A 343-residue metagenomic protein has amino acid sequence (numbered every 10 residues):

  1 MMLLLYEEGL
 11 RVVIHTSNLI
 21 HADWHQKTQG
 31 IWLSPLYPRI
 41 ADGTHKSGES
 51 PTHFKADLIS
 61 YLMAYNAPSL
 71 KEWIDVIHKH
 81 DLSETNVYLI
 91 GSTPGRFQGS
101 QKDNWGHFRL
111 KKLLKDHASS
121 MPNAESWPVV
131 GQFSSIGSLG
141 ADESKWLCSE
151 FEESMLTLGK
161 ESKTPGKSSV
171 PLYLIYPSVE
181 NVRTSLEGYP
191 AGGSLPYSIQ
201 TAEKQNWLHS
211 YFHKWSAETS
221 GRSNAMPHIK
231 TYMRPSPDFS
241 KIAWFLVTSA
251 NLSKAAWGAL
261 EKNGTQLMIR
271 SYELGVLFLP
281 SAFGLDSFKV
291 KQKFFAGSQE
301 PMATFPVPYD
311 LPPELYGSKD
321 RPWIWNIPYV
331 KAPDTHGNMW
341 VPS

Functional and structural regions predicted by a protein language model:
M1-S343: PLD/PLD-like phosphodiesterase catalytic module centered on the HKD motif
